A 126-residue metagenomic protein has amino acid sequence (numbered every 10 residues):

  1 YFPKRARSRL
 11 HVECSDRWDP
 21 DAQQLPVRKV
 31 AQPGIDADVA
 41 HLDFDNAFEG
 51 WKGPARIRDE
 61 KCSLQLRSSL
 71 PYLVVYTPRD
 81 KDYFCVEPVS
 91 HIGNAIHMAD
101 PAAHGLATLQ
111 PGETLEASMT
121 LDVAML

Functional and structural regions predicted by a protein language model:
Y1-S69: Active-site/ligand-binding surface loops and adjacent short beta/alpha elements that line catalytic pockets across
R7, S15, Y72-L73, Y83-V86 (+1 more regions): Generic secondary-structure boundary/loop-capping signal
E49-W51, T77-D80, E113: A structural signal for short secondary-structure junctions
P54-R56, C85, E116-T120: Beta-strand secondary-structure signal
R58-G93, A99: Glycine-rich active-site loops that engage anionic ligands at enzyme catalytic sites
E60, A95-A103, S118, D122: Active-site-proximal mixed secondary-structure blocks
V89-A102, T108-Q110, T114: Catalytic-pocket segment enriched in acidic/His residues
A107-M125: Short Pro-Gly-centered flexible turn/kink motifs
